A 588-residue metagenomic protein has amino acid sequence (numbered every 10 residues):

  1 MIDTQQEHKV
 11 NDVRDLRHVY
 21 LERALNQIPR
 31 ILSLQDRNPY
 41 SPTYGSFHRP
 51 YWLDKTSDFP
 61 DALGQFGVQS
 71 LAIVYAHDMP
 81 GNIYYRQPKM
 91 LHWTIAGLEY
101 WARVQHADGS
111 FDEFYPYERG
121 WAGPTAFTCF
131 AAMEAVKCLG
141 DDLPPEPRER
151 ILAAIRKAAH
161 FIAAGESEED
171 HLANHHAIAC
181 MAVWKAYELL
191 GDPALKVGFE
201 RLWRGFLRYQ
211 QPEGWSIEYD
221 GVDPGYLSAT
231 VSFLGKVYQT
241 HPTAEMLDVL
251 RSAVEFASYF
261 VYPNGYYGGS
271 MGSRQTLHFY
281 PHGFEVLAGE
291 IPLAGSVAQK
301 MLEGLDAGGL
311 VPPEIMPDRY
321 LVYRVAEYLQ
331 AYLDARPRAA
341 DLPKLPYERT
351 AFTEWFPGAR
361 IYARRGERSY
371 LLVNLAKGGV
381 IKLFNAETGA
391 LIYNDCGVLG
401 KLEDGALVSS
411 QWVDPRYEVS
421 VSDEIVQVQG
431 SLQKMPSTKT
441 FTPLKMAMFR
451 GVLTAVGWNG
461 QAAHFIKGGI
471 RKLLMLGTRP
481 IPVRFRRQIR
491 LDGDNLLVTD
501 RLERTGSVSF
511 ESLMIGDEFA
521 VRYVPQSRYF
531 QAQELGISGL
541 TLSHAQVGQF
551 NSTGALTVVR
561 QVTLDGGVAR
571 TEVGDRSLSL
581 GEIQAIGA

Functional and structural regions predicted by a protein language model:
M1-F66, I73, P88, H92-Y100 (+1 more regions): Low-complexity, Ser/Thr/Pro/Gly-enriched N-terminal "stalk/linker" regions
M1-Q5, V426-G430, R490-N495, A532 (+2 more regions): Non-catalytic N-terminal targeting/anchoring module and adjacent flexible stem/linker that precedes the structured
T4-Q6, R148, A298: Short amphipathic alpha-helical segments that mediate assembly, nucleic-acid/protein binding, or membrane association
L34-R37, D142, G165-E168, A307-G308: Surface-exposed polar/charged interaction patches
T56-L247, S273-F279: Aromatic-lined, polymer-binding surfaces characteristic of secreted/periplasmic polysaccharide-degrading enzymes
G67, W101, L234, E367-R368 (+2 more regions): Short low-polarity hydrophobic stretches
E245-Q531: Extended polysaccharide-engagement surfaces of secreted carbohydrate-active enzymes
E511-A588: Beta-strand-rich recognition/accessory modules
